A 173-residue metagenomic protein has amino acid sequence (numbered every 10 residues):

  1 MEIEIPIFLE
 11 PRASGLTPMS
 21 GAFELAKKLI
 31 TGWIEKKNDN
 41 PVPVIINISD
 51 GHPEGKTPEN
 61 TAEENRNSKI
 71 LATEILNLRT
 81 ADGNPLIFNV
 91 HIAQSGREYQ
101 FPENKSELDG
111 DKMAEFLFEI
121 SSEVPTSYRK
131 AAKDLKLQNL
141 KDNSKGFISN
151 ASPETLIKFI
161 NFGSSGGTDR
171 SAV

Functional and structural regions predicted by a protein language model:
M1-V173: Acidic, low-complexity intrinsically disordered regions
